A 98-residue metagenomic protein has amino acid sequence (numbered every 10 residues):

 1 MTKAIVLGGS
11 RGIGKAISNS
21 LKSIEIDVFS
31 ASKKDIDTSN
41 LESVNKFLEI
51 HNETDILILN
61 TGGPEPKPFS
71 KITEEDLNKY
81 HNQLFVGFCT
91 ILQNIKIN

Functional and structural regions predicted by a protein language model:
L7, T54-G62, L84: Rossmann-fold scaffold of SDR-type NAD(P)-dependent oxidoreductases
S10, G14-N19: N-terminal Rossmann NAD(P)H-binding glycine-rich loop of SDR-like oxidoreductase domains
R11, G62-E65: Flexible cofactor-recognition loop at the NAD(P)H-binding site of Rossmann-like short-chain dehydrogenase/reductase
A31-E42: Rossmann-fold cofactor-recognition segment
L41-T54: Conserved amphipathic alpha-helix within the SDR
I58, G87-I95: Hydrophobic positions on the long internal alpha-helix of Rossmann-like NAD(P)-dependent oxidoreductase domains
G63, S70-T90: Catalytic Tyr-X3-Lys loop
K67-P68, Q93-N98: A short helix-coil junction within the Rossmann-fold of NAD(P)-dependent oxidoreductases
